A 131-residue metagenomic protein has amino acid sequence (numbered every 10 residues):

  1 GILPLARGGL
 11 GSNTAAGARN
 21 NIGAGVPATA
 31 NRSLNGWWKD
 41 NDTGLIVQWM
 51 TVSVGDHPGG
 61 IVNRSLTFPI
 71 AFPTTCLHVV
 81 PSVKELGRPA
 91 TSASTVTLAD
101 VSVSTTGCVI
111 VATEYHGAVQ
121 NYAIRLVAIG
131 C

Functional and structural regions predicted by a protein language model:
G1-K39: Fibrous stalk/shaft segments of extracellular and virion attachment machinery
S33, T43-C131: Extracellular attachment/recognition segments
